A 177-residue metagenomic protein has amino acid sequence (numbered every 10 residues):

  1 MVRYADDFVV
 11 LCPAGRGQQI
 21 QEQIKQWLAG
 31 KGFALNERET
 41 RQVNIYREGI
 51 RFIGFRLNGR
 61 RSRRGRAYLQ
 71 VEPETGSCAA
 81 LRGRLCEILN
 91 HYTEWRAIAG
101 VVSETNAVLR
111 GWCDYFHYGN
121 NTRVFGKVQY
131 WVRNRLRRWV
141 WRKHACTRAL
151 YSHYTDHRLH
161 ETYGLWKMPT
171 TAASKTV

Functional and structural regions predicted by a protein language model:
M1-V177: Non-catalytic terminal/accessory segments
